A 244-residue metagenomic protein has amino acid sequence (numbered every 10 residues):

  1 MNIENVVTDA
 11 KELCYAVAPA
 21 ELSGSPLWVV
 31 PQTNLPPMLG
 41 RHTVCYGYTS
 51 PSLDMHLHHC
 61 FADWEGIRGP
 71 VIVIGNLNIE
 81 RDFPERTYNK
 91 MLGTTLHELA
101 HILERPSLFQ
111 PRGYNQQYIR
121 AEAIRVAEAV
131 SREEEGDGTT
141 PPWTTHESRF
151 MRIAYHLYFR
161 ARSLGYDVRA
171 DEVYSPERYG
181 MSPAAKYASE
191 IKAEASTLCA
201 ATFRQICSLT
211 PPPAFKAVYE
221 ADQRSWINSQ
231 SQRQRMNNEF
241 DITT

Functional and structural regions predicted by a protein language model:
M1-C14, F109, W143, M151 (+4 more regions): Charge-dense, intrinsically disordered terminal/linker segments
M1-P70, A161: Auxiliary, metal-adjacent structural segments of Zn-dependent hydrolase domains
S25-L27, F109-Q116, G165-A170: Short acidic alpha-helical/loop segments enriched in Asp/Glu that coordinate divalent cations
P37-N89, I102-I124: Active-site scaffold of zinc-dependent metalloenzymes
M38-P51, A127-E134, Y179-K192: Short, charged low-complexity intrinsically disordered segments located at boundaries of structured domains
N89-G93, R105-L157: Post-HEXXH active-site segment of zinc metalloproteases
E98: Walker B catalytic acidic pair
Y158-T244: Pan-zinc metallopeptidase signature
